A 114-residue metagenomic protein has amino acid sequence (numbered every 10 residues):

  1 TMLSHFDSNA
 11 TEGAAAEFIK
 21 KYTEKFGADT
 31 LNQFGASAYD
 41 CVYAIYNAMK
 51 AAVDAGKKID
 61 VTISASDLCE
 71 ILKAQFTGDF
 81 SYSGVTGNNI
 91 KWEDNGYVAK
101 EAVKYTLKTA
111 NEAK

Functional and structural regions predicted by a protein language model:
T1-K114: Extracytosolic ligand-binding ectodomains
